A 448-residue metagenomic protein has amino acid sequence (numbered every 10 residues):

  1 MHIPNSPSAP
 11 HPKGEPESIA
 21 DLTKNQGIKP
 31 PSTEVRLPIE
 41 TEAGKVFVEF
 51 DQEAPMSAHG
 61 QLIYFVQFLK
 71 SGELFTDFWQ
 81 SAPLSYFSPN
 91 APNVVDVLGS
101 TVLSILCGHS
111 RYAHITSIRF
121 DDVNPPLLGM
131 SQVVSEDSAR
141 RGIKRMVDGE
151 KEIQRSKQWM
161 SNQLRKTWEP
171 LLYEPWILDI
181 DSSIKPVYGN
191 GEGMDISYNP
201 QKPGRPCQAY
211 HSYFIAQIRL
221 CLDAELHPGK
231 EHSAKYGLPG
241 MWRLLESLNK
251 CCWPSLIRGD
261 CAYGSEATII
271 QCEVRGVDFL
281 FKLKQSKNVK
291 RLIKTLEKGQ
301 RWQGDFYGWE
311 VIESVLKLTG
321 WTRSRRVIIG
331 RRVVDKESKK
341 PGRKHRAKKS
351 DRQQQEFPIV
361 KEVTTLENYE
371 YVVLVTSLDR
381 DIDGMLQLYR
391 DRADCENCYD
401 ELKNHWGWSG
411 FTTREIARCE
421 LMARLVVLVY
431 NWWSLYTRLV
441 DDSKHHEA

Functional and structural regions predicted by a protein language model:
H2-P206, Y210-K250, C272, Y436-T437: Dynamic "connector" segments at or just before major functional cores
H2-P4, K13-E15, T33-V48, D278-N404: An anionic, glycine-rich sequence signature occurring as long contiguous blocks
M56, F87-D96, T364-T365, T413-A423: Structural motif
F68, I115, E310, I382-L425 (+1 more regions): Short amphipathic alpha-helical "interface-anchor" segments enriched in bulky aromatics
I118, D181, A224-H227, R258-D260 (+3 more regions): Generic beta-strand/beta-sheet core signal
D122-P125, K185-V187, L220, K230-E231 (+9 more regions): Flexible loop/turn segments at secondary-structure boundaries
P254-G264: Acidic/histidine-rich, metal-coordinating catalytic segments
I269-D278: Short, surface-exposed basic-aromatic patches at helix termini and helix-loop junctions that form
